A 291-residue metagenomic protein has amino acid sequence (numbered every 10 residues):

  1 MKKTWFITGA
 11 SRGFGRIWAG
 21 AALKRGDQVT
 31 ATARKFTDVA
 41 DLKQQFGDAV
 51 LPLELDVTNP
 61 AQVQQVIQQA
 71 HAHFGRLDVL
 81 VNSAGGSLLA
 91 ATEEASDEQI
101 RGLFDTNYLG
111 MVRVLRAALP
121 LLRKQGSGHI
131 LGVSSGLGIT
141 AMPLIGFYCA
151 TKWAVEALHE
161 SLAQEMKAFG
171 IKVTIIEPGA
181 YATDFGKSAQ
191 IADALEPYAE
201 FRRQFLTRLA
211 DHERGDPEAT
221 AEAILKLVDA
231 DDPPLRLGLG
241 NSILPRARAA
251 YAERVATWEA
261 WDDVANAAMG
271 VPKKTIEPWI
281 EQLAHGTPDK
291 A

Functional and structural regions predicted by a protein language model:
S11-R12: Conserved glycine-rich cofactor-binding loop
D48, Q69-N82, L88: A glycine-rich helix->loop->beta "capping" turn within Rossmann-like NAD(P)(H)-dependent oxidoreductase domains
L55-Q65, D97: The beta1-alpha1 cofactor-binding region of Rossmann-like NAD(H)/NADP(H)-dependent oxidoreductases
A91-T92, S96-R101: Substrate-binding pocket helix/loop in short-chain dehydrogenase/reductase
L115, T151: Active-site helix of classical SDR
S135: Residue(s) in the substrate-gating loop at a strand-loop-helix junction that position the organic substrate next
A168-P234: SDR active-site lid
